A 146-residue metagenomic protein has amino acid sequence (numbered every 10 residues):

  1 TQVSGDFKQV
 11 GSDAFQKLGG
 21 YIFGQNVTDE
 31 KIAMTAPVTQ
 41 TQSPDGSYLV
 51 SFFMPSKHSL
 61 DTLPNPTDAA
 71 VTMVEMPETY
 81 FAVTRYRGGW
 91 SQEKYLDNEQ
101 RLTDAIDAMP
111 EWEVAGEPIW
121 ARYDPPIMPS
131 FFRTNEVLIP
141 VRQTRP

Functional and structural regions predicted by a protein language model:
T1-P146: A solvent-exposed interaction/effector surface
